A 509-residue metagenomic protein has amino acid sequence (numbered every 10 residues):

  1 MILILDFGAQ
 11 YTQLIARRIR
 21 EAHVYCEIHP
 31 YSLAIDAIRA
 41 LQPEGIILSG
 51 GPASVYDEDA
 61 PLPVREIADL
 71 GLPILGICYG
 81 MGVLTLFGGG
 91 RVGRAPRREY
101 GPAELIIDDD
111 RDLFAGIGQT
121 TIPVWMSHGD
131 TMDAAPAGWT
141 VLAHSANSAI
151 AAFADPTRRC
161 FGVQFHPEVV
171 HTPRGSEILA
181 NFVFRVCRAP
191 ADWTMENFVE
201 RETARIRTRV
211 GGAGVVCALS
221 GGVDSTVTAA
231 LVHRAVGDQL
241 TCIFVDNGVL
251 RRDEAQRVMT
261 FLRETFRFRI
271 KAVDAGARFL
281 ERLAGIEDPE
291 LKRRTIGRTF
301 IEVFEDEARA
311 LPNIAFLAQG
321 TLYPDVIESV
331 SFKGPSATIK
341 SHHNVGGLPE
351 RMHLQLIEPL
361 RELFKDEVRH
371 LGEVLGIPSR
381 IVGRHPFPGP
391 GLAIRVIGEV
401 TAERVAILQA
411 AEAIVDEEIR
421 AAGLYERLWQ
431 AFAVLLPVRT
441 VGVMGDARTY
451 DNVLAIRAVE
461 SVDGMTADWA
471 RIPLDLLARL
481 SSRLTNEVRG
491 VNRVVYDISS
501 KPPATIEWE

Functional and structural regions predicted by a protein language model:
M1-L48, P52-E58, E66-L70, L86-A315 (+2 more regions): RNA-binding accessory domains that recognize and position tRNA/RNA substrates
G76, G80, T85: Gly/Ala-rich beta-loop-alpha elbow adjacent to hydrolase catalytic centers
